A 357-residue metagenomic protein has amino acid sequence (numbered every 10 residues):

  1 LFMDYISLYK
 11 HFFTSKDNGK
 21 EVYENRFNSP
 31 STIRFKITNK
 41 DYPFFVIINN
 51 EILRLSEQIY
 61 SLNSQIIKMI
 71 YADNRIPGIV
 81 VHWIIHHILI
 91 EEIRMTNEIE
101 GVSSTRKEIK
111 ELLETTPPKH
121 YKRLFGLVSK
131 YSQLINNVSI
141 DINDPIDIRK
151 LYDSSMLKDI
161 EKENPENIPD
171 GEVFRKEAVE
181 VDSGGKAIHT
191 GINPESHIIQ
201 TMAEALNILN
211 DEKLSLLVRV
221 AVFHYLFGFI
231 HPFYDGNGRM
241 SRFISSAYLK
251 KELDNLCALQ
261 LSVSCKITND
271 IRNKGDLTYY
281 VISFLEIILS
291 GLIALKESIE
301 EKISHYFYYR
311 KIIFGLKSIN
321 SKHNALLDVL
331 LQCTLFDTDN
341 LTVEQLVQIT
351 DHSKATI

Functional and structural regions predicted by a protein language model:
L1-Y234, G238-I357: FIC/Doc superfamily catalytic core
